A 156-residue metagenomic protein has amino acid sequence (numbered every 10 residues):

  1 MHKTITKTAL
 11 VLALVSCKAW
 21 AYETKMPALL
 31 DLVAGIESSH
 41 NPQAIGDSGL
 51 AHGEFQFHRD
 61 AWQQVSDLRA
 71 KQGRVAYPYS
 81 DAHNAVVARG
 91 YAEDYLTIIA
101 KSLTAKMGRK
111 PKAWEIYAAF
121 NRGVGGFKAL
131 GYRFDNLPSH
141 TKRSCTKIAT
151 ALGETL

Functional and structural regions predicted by a protein language model:
H2-V11: Sec-dependent signal peptide recognition, specifically the positively charged N-region followed immediately by
S16-K18: N-terminal signal peptide c-region/cleavage motif recognized by signal peptidases
K25-N41, A92, I116-V124: Short, functionally critical alpha-helical segments immediately adjacent to catalytic or ligand/cofactor-binding
L32-R74: Secreted/periplasmic proteins that engage bacterial cell-wall peptidoglycan
R59, Q63-W114, A119-K128: Alpha-helical segment that forms one wall of the substrate-binding/catalytic cleft in peptidoglycan-active domains
P111-L156: Catalytic and substrate-binding regions of cell-wall glycan-acting enzymes that process beta-1,4-linked
